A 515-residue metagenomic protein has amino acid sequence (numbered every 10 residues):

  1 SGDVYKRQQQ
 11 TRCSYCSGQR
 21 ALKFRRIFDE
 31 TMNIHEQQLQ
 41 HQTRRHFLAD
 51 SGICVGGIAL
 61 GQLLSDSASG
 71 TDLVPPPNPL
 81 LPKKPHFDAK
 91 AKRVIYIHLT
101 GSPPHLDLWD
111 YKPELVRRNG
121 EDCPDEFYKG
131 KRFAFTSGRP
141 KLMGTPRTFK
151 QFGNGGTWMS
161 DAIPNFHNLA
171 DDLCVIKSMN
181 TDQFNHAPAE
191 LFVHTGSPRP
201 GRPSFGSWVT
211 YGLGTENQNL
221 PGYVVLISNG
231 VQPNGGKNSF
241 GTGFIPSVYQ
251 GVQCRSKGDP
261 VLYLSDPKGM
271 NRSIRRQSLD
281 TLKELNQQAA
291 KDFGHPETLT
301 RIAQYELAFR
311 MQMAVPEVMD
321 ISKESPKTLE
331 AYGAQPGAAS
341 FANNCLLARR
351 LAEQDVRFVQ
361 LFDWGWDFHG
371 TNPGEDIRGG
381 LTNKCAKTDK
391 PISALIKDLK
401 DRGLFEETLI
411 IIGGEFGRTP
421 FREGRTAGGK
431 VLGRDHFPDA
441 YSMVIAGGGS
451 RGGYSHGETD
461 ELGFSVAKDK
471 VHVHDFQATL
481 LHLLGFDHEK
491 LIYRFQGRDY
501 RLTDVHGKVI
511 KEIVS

Functional and structural regions predicted by a protein language model:
S1-Y5: Short, small-residue-biased leader/transition segments that mark boundaries at the very start of proteins
Q9-Q10, Y15, Q19: Low-complexity, intrinsically disordered or signal/transmembrane-proximal segments
S14, D29-S515: Ligand-binding pockets and gating/stacking loops
A21-T31: Short, Lys/Arg-enriched N-terminal segments with co-localized hydrophobic residues within the first ~10-30 amino acids
